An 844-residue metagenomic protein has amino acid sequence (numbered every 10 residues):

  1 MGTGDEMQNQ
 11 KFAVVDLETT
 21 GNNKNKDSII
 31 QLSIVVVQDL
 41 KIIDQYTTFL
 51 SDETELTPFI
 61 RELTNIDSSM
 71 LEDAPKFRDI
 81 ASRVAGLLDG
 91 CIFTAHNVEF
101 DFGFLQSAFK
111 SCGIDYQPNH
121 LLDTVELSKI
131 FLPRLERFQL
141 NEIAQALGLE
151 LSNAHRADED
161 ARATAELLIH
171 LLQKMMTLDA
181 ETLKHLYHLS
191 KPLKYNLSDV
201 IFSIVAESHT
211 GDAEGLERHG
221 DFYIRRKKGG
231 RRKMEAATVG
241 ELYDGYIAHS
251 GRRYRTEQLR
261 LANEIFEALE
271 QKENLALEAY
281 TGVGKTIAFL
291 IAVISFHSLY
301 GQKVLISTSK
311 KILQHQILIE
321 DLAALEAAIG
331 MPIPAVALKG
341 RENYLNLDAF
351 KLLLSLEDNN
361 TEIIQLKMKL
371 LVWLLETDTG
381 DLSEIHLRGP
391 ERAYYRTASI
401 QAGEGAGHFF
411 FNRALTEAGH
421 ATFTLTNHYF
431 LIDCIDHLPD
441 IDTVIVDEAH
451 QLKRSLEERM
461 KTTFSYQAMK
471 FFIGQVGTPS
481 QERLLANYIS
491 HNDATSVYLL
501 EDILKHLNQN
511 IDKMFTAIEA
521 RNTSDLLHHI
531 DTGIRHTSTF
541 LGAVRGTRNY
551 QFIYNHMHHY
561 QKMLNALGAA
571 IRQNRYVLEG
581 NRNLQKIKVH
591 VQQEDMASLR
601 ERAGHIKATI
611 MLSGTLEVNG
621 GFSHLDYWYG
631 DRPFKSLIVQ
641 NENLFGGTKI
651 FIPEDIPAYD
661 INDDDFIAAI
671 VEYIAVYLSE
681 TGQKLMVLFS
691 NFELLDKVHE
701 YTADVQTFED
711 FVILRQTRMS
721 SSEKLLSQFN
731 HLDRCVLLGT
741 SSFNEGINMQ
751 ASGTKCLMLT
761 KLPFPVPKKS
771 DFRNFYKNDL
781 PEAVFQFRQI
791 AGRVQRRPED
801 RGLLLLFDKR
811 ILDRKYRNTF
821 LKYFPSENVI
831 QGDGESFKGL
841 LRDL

Functional and structural regions predicted by a protein language model:
G2-H120, P133-H155: Conserved non-catalytic scaffold segment of RNase H-like nuclease domains
G2-M7, H170-E241: Acidic two-metal-ion nuclease catalytic site recognized across multiple nuclease folds, prominently DnaQ/RNase D-T
R231-A276: Conserved pre-motif I regulatory segment
G240-D244, Q302-K303, S307-T422: A substrate-engagement module of RecA-like helicase motors
Q271-A292: Walker A/P-loop
H315, A323, I400-F423, N427-S538 (+2 more regions): Signature of the SF2 helicase/ATPase Hel1-core->accessory helical subdomain module
S399-T424, C434, T539-F666, R715-T717 (+3 more regions): A contiguous, basic/glycine-rich beta-loop/short-helix subdomain that forms a polymer-engagement track
E654-D665, T717-D813: Conserved RecA-like P-loop NTPase helicase motor core
